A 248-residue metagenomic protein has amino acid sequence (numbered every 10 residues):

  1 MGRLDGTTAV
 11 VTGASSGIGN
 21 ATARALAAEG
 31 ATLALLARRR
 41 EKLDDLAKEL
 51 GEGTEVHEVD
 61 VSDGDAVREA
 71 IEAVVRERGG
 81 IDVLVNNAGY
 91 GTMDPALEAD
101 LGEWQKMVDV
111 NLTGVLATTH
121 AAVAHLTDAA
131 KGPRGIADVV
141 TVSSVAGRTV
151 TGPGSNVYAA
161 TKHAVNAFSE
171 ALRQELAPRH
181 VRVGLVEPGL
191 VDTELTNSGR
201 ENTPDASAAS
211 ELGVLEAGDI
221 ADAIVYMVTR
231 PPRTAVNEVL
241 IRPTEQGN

Functional and structural regions predicted by a protein language model:
S15-S16: Conserved glycine-rich cofactor-binding loop
E29-L46: Conserved glycine-rich Rossmann-like NAD(P)H-binding loop of the short-chain dehydrogenase/reductase
V59-A70, L101: The beta1-alpha1 cofactor-binding region of Rossmann-like NAD(H)/NADP(H)-dependent oxidoreductases
P95-A96, D100-V108: Substrate-binding pocket helix/loop in short-chain dehydrogenase/reductase
T119, T161: Active-site helix of classical SDR
S144: Residue(s) in the substrate-gating loop at a strand-loop-helix junction that position the organic substrate next
L185-V186, A206-N248: C-terminal helical subdomain
